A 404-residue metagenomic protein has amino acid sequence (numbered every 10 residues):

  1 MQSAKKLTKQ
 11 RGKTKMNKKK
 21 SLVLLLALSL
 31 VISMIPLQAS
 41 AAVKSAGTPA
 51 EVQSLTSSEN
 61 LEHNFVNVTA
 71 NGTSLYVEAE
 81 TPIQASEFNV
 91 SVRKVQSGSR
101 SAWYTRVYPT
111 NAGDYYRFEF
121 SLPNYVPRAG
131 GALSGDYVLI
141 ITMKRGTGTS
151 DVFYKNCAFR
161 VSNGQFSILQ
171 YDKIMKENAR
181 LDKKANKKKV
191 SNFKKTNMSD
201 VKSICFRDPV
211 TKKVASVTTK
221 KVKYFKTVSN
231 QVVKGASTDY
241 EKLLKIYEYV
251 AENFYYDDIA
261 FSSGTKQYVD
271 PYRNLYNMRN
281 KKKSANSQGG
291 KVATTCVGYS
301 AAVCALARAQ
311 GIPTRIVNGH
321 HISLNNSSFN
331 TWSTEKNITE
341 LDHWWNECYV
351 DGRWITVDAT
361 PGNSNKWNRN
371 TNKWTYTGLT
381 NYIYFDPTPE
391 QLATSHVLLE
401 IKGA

Functional and structural regions predicted by a protein language model:
I32-T48: Sec-dependent signal peptide cleavage junction
Q53-A85: Contiguous beta-strand segments within globular domains
T110-P127: Aromatic sugar-binding surface patches on proteins that engage polysaccharides or sugar-phosphate polymers
Y125-G135: Surface-exposed, short loops/turns at beta-strand junctions within beta-sandwich domains
L133-G146: Short, aromatic- and glycine-rich surface loops/edge beta-strands on solvent-exposed regions
G148-D200: Short beta-strand elements
T196-G290, T388-G403: Secondary-structure boundary elements
G298-E390: Hydrophobic/aromatic-rich core segments of domains that either
